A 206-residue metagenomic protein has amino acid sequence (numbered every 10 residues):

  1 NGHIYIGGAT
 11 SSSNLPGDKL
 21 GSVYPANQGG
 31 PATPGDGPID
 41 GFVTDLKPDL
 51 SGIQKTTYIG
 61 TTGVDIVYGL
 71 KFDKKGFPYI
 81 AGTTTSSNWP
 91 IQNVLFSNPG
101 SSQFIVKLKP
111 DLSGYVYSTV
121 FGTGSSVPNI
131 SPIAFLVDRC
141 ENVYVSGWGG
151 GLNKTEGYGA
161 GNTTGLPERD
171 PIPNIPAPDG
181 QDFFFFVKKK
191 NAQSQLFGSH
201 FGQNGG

Functional and structural regions predicted by a protein language model:
N1-G206: A sequence-level/structural motif corresponding to short, flexible coil/turn segments enriched in small polar residues
